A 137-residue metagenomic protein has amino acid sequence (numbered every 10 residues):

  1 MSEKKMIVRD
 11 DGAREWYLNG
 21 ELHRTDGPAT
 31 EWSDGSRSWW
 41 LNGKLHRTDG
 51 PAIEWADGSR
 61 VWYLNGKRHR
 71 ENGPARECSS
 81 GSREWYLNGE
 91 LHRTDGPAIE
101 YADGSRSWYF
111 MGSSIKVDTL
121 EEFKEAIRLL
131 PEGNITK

Functional and structural regions predicted by a protein language model:
M1-K137: Glycine/tyrosine- and acidic-biased, solvent-exposed loop/turn segments at the edges of beta-strands
